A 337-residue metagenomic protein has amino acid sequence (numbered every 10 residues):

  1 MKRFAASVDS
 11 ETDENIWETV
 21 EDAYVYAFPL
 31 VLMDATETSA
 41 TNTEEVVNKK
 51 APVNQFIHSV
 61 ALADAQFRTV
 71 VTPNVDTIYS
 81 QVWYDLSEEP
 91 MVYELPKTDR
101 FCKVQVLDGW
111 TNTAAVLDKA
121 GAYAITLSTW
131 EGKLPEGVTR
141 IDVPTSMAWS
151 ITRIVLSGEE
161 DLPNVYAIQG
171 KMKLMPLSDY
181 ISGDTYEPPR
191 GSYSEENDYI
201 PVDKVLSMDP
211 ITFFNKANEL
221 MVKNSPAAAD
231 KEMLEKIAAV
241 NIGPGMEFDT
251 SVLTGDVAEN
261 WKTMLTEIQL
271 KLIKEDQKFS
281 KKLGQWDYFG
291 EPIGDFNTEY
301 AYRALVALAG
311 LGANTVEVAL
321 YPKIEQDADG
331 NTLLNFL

Functional and structural regions predicted by a protein language model:
M1-L337: A compositional/structural signature for long, glycine/proline-rich flexible linkers and loops on extracytoplasmic
